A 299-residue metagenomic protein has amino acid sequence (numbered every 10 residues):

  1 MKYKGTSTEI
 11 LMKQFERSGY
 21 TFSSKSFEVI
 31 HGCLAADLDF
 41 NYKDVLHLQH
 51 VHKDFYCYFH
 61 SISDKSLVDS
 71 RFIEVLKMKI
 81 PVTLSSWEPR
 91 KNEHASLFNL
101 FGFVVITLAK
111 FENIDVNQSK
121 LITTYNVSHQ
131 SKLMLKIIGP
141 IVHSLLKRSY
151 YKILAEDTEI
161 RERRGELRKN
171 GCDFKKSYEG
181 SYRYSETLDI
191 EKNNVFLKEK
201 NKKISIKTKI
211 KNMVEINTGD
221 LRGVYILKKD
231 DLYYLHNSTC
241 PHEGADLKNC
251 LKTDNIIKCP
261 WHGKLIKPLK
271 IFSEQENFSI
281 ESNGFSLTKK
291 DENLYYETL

Functional and structural regions predicted by a protein language model:
M1-I10, P81-V82, K209-L299: Rieske [2Fe-2S] iron-sulfur-binding domain
M1-S63: Hydrophobic ligand-binding cavity/cleft-lining segments
T21, I62-S66, E88-K91, D115-N117 (+2 more regions): Residue-level recognition of beta-strand termini and adjacent short loop/turns
F22-G32, N194-K209, E215: Short amphipathic
C57-F59, I73-Q118: Hydrophobic-ligand binding "helix-grip"
D64-S70, P89-S96, K209-I216, Y234: Short, hydrophobic/aromatic-rich segments at coil-to-beta transitions
N99-Y151, Y296: Beta-strand/loop substructures that line and gate deep hydrophobic ligand-binding cavities in soluble
I138-N193: A conserved amphipathic terminal alpha-helix motif
